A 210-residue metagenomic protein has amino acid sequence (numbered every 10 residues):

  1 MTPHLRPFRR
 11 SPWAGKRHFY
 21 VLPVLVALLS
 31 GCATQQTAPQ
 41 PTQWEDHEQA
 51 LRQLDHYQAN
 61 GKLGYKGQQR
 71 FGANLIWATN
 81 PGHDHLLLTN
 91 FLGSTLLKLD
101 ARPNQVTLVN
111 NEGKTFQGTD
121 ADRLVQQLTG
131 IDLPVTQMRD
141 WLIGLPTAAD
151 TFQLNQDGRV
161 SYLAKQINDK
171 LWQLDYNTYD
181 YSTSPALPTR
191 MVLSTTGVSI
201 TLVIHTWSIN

Functional and structural regions predicted by a protein language model:
M1-G15: N-terminal secretory signal peptides that target proteins for export/translocation
R17-P23: Sec-dependent signal peptide recognition, specifically the positively charged N-region followed immediately by
A27-G31: C-terminal motif of bacterial Sec signal peptides marking the signal peptidase cleavage site
A33-Q36: Bacterial signal peptide processing site
L51-H85, T89-N90, L96: Post-signal-peptide N-terminal segment of Sec-exported extracytoplasmic proteins
H83-D132: An acidic-aromatic
E112-Q166, K170: Flexible, processing/modification-adjacent segments and terminal tails in exported/periplasmic/extracellular proteins
L145-N210: Gly/Pro-enriched, hydrophobic low-complexity segments that function as extracytoplasmic propeptides/linkers
